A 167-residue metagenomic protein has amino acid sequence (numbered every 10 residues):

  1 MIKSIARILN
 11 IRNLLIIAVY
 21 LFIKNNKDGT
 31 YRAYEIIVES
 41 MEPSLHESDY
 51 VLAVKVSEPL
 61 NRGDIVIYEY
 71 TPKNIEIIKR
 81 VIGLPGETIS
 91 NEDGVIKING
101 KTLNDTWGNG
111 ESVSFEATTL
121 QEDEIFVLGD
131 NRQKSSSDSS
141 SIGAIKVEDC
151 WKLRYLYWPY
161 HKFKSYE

Functional and structural regions predicted by a protein language model:
M1-E76, I142-E167: Protein maturation boundaries and topogenic segments
S48-D49, N61-D64, E87, E124 (+1 more regions): Structural motif
V56, T71, G94, D130-N131: Short, surface-exposed secondary-structure boundary micro-motifs
E76-I96: Mid-length scaffold segments of soluble, non-membrane domains
I98-G100: Short strand-turn-strand beta-turns centered on an Asx-Gly dipeptide
G108-D123: Acidic loop->beta-strand submotif enriched in PP2C/PPM serine/threonine phosphatases
T119-E122, V127-K134, D138: Extracellular/periplasmic metallocenter environments
